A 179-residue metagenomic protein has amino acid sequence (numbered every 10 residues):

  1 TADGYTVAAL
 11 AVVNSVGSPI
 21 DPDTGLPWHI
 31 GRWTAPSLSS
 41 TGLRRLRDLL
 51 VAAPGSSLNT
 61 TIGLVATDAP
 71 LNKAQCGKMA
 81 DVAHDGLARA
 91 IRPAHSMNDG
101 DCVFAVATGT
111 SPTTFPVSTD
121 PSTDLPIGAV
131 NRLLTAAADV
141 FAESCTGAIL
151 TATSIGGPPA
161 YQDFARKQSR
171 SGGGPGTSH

Functional and structural regions predicted by a protein language model:
T1-H179: A structural signal for small-residue-enriched, beta-sheet-centric alpha/beta enzyme cores and oligomeric scaffold folds
